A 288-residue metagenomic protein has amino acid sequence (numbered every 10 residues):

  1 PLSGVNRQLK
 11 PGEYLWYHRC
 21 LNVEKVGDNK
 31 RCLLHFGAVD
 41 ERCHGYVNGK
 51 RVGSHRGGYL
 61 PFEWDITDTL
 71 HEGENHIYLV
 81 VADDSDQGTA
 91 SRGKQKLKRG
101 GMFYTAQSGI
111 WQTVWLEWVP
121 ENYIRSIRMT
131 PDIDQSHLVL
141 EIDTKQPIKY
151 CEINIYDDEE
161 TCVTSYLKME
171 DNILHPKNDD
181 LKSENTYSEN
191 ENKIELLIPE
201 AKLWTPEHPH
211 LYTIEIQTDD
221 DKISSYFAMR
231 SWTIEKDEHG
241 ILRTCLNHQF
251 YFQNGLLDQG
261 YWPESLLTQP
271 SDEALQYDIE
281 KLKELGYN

Functional and structural regions predicted by a protein language model:
L2-V23, G27-H35, D40-V47, G53 (+3 more regions): Active-site-adjacent substrate/metal-binding segments within catalytic domains of carbohydrate-active enzymes
R7, P11-I124, P147: Accessory beta-strand-rich segments of carbohydrate-active enzymes
R7-L9, M102, R128-T130, E184 (+1 more regions): Outer-membrane beta-barrel proteins
C32, S136-L140: Structural beta-strand segments of beta-rich domains
V52-P61, M169-N172, D258-Y261: A short acidic/small-residue loop/turn micro-motif
D68-E74, D143-D237: Extended acidic/polar, glycine-enriched regions that form or flank non-catalytic beta-rich accessory modules
V81, P131, I142-T144: Short, structured patches in soluble enzyme cores that scaffold and shape functional sites
T130-S136: Short, solvent-exposed loop/linker segments at the N-terminal edge of repeated beta-sheet extracellular domains
